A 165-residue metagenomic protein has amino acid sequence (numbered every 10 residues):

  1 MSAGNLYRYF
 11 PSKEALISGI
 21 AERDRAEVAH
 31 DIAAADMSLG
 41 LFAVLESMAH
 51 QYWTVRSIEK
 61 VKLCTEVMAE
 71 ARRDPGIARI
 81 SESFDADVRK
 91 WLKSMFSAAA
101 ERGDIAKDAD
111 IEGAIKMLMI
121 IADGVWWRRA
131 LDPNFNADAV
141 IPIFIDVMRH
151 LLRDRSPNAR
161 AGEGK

Functional and structural regions predicted by a protein language model:
M1-A15, G19: Helix-turn-helix
A15-L16, S47-T54, R79-A86: A ubiquitous short alpha-helical element
G19, A26, H30-V61, I111-L118 (+2 more regions): Hydrophobic alpha-helical connector segments
A29, S57-T65, P75-R102, G113 (+1 more regions): Amphipathic alpha-helical packing segments from all-alpha helical-bundle domains
H50-V55, L63-R73, V147-L152: Helix-loop "lid/cap" segments that line or gate small-molecule binding pockets
A78-E82, A100-M148, R155-K165: Hydrophobic/aromatic-rich alpha-helical bundle segments in the mid-to-C-terminal region
